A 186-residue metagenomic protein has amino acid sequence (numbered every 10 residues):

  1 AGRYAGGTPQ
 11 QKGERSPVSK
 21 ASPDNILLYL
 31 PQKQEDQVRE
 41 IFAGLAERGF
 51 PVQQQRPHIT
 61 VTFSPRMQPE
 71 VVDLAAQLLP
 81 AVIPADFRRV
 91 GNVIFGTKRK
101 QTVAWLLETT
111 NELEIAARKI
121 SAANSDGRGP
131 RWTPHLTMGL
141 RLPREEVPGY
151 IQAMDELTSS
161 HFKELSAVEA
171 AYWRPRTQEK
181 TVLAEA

Functional and structural regions predicted by a protein language model:
G13-R88, L107-S166, E179-A186: Basic, often amphipathic N-terminal segments
G91-K100, V168-E179: Short proline/glycine- and acidic-rich turn/helix-capping motifs at secondary-structure junctions
Q101, W105: A structured binding-face within diverse protein domains that lines the active/interaction site
